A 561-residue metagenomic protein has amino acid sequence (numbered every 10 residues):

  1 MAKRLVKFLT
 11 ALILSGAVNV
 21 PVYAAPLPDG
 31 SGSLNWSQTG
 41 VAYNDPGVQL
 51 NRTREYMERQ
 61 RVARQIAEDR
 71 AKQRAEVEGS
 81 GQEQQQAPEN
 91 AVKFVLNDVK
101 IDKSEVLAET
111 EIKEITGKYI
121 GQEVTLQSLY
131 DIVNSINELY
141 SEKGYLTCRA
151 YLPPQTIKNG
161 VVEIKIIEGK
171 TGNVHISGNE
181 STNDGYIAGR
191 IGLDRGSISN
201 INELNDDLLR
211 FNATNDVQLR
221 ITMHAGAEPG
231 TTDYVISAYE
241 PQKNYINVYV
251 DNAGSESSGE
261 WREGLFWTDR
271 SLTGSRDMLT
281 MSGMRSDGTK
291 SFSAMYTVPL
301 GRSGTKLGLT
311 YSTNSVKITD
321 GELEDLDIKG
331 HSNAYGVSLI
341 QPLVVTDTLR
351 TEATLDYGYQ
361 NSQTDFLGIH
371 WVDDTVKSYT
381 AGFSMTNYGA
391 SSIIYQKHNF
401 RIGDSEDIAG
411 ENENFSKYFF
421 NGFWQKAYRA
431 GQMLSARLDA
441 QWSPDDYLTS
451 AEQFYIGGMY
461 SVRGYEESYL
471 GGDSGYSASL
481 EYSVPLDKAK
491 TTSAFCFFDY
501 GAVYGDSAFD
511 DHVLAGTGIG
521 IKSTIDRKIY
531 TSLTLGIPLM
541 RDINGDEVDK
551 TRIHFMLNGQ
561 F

Functional and structural regions predicted by a protein language model:
A2, A25-G254, S282-S291, L438: Periplasmic polypeptide-binding modules associated with outer-membrane biogenesis and secretion
L219, N244-I246, T273-L279, R302-G308 (+6 more regions): Repeated loop/turn-to-beta-strand initiation elements of outer-membrane beta-barrel proteins
G230, G259-E263, G288-F292, H331-Y335 (+6 more regions): Residues that define the transmembrane beta-barrel architecture of outer-membrane proteins
N244-G254, L265-S271, S275-D287, F292-A294 (+6 more regions): Transmembrane beta-strand segments that form the barrel wall of outer-membrane beta-barrel proteins
W267, I521-Y530, D549-F561: Outer-membrane beta-barrel "beta-signal"
D269-S271, V298-L300, Q341-L343, M385-N387 (+5 more regions): Residue-level signature of outer-membrane beta-barrel architecture
S312-P342, T346, Q360-F366, L535-R552: Outer-membrane beta-barrel translocator/channel fold
Q363-D365, I369-Y500, Y504, D546 (+1 more regions): C-terminal outer-membrane beta-barrel translocator/porin domains of Gram-negative envelope proteins and their
